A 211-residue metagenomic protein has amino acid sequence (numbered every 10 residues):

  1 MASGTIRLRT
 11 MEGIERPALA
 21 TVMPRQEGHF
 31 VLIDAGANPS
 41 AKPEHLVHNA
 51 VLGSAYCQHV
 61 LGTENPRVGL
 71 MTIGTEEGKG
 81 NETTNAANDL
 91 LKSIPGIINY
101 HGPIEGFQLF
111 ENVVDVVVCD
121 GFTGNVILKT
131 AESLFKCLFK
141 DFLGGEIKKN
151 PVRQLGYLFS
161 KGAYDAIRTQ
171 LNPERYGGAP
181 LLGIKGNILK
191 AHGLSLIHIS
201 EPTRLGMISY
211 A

Functional and structural regions predicted by a protein language model:
M1, E76-K79, Q108-E111, N125: Short, active-site-adjacent cap segments at secondary-structure transitions
S3-A18, P24-L32, V113-V117, F122-L196 (+1 more regions): Glycine-rich phosphate/nucleotide-binding loop
I6-T10, L19-P24, A37, A55-G62 (+3 more regions): A generic local secondary-structure boundary/capping motif
E15, A50, I98-F110, I167-E174: A general structural motif
A35-P39, T75-E77, L189, G193-L194: Short beta-strand and adjoining strand-loop segment in the mid-core of the Rossmann-like NAD(P)-dependent dehydrogenase
P39-G106: Glycine-rich phosphate/diphosphate-binding loop of Rossmann-like nucleotide-binding domains
I197-E201, L205-A211: Single conserved hydrophobic/aromatic residue that forms the stacking wall/gate of nucleotide- or nucleobase-binding
